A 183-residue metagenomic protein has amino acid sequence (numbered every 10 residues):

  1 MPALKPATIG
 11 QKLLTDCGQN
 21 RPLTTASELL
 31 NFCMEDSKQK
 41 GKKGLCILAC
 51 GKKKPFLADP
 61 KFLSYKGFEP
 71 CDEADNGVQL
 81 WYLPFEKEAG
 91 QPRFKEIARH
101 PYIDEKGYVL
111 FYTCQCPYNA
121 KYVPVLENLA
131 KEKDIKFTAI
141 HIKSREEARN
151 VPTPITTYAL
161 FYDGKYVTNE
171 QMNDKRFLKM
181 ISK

Functional and structural regions predicted by a protein language model:
L4-T24, C50-K52: A short, internal acetyl-CoA/4′-phosphopantetheine-binding micro-motif in the GNAT/acyltransferase core
Q11, Q19-Q39, Y65: Conserved acetyl-CoA-binding loop-helix of GNAT-fold acetyltransferases
E35-P55: Conserved GNAT acetyl-CoA-binding A-motif
G67-Y82, V167: Conserved catalytic-core motifs of GNAT/GCN5-like acyltransferases
D75-H100: C-terminal "cap" of GNAT-fold acetyltransferases
K95-E132: Local sequence-structure signature of Cys/Sec-based thiol-disulfide redox active-site neighborhoods
P152-F161: Structural micro-motif
Y162-K183: Non-catalytic, surface beta->alpha helical segment in thiol-disulfide oxidoreductase systems
